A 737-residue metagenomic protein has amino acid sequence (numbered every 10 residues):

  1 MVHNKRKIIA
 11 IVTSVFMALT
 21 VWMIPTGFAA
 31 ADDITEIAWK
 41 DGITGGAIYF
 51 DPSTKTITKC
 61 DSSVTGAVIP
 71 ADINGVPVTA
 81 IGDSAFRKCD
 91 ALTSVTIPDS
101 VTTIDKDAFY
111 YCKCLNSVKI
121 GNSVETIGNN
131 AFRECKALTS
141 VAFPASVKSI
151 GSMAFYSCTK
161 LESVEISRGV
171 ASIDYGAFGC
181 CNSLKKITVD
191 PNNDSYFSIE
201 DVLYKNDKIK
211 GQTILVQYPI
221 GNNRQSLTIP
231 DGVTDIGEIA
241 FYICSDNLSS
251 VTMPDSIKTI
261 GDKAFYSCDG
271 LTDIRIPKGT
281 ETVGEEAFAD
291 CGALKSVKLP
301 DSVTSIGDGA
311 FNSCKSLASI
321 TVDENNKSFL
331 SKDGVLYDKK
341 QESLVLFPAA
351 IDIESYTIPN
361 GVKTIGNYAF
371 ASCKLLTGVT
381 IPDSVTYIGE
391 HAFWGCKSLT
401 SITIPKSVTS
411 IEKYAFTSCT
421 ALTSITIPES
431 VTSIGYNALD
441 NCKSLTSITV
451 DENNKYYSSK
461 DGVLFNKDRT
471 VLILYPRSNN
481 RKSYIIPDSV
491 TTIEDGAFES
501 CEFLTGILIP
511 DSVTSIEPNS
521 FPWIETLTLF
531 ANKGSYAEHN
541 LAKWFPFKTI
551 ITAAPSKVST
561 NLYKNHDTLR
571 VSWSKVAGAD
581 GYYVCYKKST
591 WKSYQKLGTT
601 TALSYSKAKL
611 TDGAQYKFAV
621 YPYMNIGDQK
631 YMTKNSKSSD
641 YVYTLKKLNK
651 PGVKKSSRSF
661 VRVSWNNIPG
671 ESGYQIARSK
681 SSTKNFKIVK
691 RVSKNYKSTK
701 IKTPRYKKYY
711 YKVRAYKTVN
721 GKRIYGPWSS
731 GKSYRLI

Functional and structural regions predicted by a protein language model:
I8, G46-K55, S62-A80, D90-T103 (+18 more regions): Structural signature of tandem-repeat unit edges
T13-M23: Bacterial N-terminal signal peptides
V21-I34: Sec-dependent signal peptide cleavage junction
C60-D61, G279, S478, V576-G578 (+1 more regions): Short glycine/proline-centered coil/turn motifs in the loop regions of extracellular beta-sandwich domains
A553-G578, D612, K630-G670, K722-I737: Pro/Thr/Ser/Gly-rich low-complexity, intrinsically disordered linker/stalk tracts
Y583-T611, Q675-R705: Recognizes extended acidic, P/S/T-rich segments that occur within or adjacent to Ig-like beta-sandwich modules
K607-Q629, I701-G721: Beta-strand-rich modules
